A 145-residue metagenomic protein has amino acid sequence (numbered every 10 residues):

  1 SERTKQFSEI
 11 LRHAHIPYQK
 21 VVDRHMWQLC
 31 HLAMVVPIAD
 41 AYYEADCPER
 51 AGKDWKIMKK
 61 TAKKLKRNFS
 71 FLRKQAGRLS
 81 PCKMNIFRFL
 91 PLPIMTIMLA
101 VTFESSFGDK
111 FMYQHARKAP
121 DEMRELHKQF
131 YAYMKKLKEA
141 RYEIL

Functional and structural regions predicted by a protein language model:
S1-P81: Internal alpha-helical scaffold of NAD(P)-dependent oxidoreductase catalytic cores
R12, K66, S70-L145: NAD(P)-dependent Rossmann-like dehydrogenase/reductase catalytic/cofactor-binding core
